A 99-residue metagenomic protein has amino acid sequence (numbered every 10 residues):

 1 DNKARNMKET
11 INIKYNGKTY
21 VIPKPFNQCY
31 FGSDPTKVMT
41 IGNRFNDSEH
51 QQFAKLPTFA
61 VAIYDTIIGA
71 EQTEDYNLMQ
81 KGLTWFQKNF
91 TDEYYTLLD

Functional and structural regions predicted by a protein language model:
D1-N6: Short, Lys/Arg-enriched N-terminal segments with co-localized hydrophobic residues within the first ~10-30 amino acids
M7, N16-T19, P35-T36: Intrinsic-disorder/low-complexity loop/linker signature
E9, P25, G32: OB-fold ssDNA-binding interfaces and closely related basic DNA-contact patches used across DNA replication/repair
I11-I13, I22: Intrinsically disordered, low-structural-confidence terminal and linker regions
Y20-I22, N46: Short, isolated positions in well-ordered beta-strands
F31-N89: Acidic, low-complexity, intrinsically disordered interaction modules
F90-T91, Y95-T96: Acidic, proline/glycine-rich low-complexity IDRs
